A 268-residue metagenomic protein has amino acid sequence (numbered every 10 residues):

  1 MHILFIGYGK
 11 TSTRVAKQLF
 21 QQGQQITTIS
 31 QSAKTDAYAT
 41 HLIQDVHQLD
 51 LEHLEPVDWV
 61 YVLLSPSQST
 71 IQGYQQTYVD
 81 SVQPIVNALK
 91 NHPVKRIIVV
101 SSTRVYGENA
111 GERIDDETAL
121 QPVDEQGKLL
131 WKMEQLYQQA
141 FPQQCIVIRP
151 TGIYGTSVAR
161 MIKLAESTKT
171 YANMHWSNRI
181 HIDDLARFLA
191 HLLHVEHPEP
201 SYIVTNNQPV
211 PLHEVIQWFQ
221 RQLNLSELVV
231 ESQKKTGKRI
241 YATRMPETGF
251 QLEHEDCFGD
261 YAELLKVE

Functional and structural regions predicted by a protein language model:
I3-G7: Conserved N-terminal Rossmann-fold NAD(P)-binding element of oxidoreductases
S12-T13: N-terminal Rossmann-fold NAD(P) dinucleotide-binding loop
Y38-P84: NAD(P)H-binding glycine-rich loop region in Rossmannoid oxidoreductase-like domains and their noncatalytic homologs
P84-V123: Conserved Rossmann-fold NAD(P)-dependent oxidoreductase catalytic core, especially the SDR/UDP-sugar
A110-I148: Catalytic helix-loop patch of NAD(P)-dependent Rossmann-fold dehydrogenases
V147-I153, R160-K163, T170-L193: Substrate-positioning beta->alpha
A186-Y241: Mid/C-terminal beta-alpha module of Rossmann-like enzyme folds, strongest in SDR-family dehydrogenases/epimerases
E227, Q233-E268: C-terminal amphipathic/interface module of NAD(P)-dependent oxidoreductases and related NAD-binding regulators
